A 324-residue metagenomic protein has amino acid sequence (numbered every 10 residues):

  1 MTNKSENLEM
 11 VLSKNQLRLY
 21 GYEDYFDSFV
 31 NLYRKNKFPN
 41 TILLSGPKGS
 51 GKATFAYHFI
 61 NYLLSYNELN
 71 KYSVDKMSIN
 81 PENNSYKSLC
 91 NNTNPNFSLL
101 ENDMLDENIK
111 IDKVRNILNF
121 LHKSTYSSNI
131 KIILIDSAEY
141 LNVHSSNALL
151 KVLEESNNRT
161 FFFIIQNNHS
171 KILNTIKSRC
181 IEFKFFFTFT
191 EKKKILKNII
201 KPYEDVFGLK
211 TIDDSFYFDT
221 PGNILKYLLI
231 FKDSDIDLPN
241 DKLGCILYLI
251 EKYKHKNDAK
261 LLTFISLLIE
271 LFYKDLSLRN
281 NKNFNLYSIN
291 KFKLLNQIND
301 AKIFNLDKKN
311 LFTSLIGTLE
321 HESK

Functional and structural regions predicted by a protein language model:
M1-Y62, L69-S88, N158-T160, N167-L267 (+1 more regions): Charged, glycine-rich active-site and insertion segments that engage polyanionic ligands
D27-Y33, Y86-L89, K110-I132, Y140 (+1 more regions): Conserved alpha-helical scaffold flanking the Walker A/P-loop in AAA+ ATPase domains
K37-F38, C90-P95, Y126-N129, S156-R159: Short loop/turn elements that form and flank the Walker-type P-loop nucleotide-binding site in RecA-like NTPase cores
S73-I109: AAA+/P-loop NTPase substrate/partner-engagement loops
L105, Y140, E155, K171: Residues immediately C-terminal
H122, N147-I164: Conserved catalytic/switch belt of AAA+ P-loop NTPases
I132-L134, F163: Structural motif
L141-N147: Conserved ATPase-coupling elements of RecA-like P-loop NTPase cores
